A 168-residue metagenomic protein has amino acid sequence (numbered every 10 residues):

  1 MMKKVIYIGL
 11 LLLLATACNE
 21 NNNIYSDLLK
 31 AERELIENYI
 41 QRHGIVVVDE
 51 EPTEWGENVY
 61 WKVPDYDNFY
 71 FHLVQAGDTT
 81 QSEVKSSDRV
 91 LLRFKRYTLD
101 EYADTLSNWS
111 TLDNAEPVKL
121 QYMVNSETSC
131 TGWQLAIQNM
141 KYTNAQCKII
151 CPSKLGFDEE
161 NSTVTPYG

Functional and structural regions predicted by a protein language model:
M1-C18: Sec-dependent bacterial lipoprotein signal peptides
C18-G168: Cross-family detector of peptidyl-prolyl cis-trans isomerase
